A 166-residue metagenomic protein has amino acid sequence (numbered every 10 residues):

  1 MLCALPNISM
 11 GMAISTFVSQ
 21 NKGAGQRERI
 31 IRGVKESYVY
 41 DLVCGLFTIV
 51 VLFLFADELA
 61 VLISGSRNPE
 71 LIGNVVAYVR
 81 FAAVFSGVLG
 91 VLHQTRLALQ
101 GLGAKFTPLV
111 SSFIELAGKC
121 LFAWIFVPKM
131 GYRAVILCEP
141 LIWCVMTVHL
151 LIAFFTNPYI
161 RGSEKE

Functional and structural regions predicted by a protein language model:
M1-A56, L89-S111: Small-residue-rich hydrophobic transmembrane alpha-helices
S9, V50, L116-A117, C144: Hydrophobic/small/kink-forming positions within alpha-helical transmembrane segments of polytopic membrane proteins
I14, A83, T95, L121-F122: Hydrophobic alpha-helical segments typical of transmembrane helices and their membrane-interface/capping positions
V18-V84, F126-E166: Short alpha-helical transmembrane segments in multi-pass integral membrane proteins
G23, E115-G118: Alpha-helical transmembrane segments of multi-pass membrane proteins
L89-L92, G118, M146-H149: Membrane-embedded alpha-helical transmembrane segments of multi-pass integral membrane proteins
A104-T107, F122, R133: A short pocket-lining beta-strand/turn micro-motif at the edge of beta-sheets
G118-V127: Transmembrane alpha-helical segments of integral membrane proteins
